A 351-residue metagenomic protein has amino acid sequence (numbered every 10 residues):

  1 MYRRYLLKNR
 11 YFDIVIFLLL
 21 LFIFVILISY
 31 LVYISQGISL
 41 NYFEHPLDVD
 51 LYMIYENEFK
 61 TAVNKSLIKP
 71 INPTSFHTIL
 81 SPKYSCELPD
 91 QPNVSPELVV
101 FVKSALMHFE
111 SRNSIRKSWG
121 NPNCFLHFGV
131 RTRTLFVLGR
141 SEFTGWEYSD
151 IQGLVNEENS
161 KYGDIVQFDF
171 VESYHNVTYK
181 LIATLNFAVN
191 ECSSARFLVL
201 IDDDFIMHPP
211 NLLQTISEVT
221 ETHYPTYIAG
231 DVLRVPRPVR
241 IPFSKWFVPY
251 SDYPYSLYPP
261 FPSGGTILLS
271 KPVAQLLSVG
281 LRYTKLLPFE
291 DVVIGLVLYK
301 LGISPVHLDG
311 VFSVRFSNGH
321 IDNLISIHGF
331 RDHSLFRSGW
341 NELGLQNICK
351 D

Functional and structural regions predicted by a protein language model:
M1-D351: Secretory-pathway lumenal glyco-enzymes, predominantly type II signal-anchor Golgi glycosyltransferases
